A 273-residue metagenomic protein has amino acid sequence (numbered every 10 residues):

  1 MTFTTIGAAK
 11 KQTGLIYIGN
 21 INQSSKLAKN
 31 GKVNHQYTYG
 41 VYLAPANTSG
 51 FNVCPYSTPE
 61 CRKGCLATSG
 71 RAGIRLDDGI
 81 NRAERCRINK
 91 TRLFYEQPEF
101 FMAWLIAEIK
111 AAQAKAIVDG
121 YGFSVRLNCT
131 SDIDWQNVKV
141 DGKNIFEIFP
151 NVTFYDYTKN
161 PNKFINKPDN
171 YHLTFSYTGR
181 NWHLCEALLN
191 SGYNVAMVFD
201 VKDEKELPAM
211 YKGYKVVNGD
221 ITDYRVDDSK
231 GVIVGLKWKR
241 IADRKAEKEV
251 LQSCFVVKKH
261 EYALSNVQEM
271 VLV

Functional and structural regions predicted by a protein language model:
M1-V273: Class I S-adenosyl-L-methionine
